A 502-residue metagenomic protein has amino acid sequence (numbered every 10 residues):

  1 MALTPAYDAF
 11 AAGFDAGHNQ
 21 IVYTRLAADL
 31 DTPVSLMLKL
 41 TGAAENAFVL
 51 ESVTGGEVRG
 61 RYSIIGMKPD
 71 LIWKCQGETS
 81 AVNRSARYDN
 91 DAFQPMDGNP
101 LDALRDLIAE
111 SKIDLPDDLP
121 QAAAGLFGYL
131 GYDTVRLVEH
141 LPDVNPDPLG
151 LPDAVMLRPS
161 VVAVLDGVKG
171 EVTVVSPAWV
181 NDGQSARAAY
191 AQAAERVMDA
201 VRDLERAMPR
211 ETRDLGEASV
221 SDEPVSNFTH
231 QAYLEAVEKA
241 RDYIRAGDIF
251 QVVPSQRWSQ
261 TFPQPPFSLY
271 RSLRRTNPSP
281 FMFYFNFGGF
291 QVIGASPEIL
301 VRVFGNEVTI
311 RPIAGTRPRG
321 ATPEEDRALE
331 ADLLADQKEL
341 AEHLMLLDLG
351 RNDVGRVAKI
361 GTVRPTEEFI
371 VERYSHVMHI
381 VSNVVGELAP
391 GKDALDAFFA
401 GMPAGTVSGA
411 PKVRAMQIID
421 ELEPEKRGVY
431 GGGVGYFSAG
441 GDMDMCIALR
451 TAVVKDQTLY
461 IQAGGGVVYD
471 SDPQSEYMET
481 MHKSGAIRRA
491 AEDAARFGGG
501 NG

Functional and structural regions predicted by a protein language model:
M1-G502: Extended alpha-helical targeting/anchoring segments, especially N-terminal organellar/secretory targeting helices
